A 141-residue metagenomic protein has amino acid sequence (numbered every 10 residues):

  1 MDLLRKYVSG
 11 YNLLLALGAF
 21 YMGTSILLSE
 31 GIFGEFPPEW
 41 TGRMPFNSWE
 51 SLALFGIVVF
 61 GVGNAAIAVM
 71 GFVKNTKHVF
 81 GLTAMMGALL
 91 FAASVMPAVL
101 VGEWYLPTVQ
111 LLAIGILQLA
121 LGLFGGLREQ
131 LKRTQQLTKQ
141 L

Functional and structural regions predicted by a protein language model:
D2-L141: Topology signature of small-to-medium multi-pass alpha-helical membrane proteins
